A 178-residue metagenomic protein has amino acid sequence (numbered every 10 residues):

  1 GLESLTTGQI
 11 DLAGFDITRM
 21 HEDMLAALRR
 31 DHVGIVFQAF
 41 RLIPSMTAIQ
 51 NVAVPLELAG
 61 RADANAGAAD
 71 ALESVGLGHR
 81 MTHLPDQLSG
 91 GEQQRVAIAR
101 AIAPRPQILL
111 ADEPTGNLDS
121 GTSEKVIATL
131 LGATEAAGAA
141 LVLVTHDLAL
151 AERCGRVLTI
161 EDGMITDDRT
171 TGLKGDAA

Functional and structural regions predicted by a protein language model:
G1-R153, V157-I160: ABC family nucleotide-binding domain
V157-R169: H-loop (His-switch) and adjacent beta-strand-loop-beta switch element of ABC-type ATPase nucleotide-binding domains
T166-A178: ABC-family P-loop ATPase nucleotide-binding domain
